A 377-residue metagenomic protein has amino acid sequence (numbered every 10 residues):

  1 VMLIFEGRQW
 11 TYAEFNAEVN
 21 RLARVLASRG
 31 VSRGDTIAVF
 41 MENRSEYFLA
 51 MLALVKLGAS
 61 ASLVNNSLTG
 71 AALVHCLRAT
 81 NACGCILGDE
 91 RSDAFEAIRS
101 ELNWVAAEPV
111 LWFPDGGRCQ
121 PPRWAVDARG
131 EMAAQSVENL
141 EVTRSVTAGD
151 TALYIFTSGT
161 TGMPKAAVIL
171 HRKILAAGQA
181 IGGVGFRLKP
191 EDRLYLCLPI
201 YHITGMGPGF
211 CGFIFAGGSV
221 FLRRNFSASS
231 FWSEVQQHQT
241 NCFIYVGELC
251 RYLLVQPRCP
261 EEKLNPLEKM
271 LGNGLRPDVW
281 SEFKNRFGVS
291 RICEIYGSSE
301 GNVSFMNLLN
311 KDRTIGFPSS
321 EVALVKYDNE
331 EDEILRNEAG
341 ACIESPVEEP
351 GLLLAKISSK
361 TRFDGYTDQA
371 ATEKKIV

Functional and structural regions predicted by a protein language model:
M2-R44, F48-L52, T69-V74, R78 (+1 more regions): Conserved AMP-binding/adenylate-forming core of the ANL superfamily
E6, R24, S28-R29, K56-A134: Structural core segment of the AMP-binding/adenylate-forming
T11-A13, T143, A152-A176: Conserved AMP-binding A3 loop
N16-R21, N139, A148, A167-K189 (+3 more regions): Conserved structural elements of the adenylate-forming
W112-F113, Q120, A133-F156, M163 (+1 more regions): Conserved pre-ATP/AMP-binding loop-to-beta segment of ANL
L175-R193, Y201-N241, Q256: Conserved AMP-binding/adenylation subdomain of ANL enzymes
F215, Q237-Y245, L254-D328, C342 (+2 more regions): Gly/Ser/Thr-rich phosphate-binding loop
Y327-V377: Conserved ATP/PPi-binding loop(s) of AMP-dependent carboxylate-activating enzymes
